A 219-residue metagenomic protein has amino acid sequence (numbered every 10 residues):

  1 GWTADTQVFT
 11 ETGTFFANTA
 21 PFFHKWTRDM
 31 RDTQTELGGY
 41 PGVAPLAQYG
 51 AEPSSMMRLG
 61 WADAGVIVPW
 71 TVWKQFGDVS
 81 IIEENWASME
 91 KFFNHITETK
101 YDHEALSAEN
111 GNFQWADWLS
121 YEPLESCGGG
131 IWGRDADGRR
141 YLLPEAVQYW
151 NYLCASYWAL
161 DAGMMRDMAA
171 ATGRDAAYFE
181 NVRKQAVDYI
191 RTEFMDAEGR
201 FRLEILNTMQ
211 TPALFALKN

Functional and structural regions predicted by a protein language model:
G1-V43, Q75-C154, T172-L214: Active-site acid/base region of carbohydrate-active enzymes
T27, A62, P69: Flexible, surface-exposed loop/gating regions in the mature catalytic domains of secreted/periplasmic hydrolases
V43-Y49: Short linear capping/connector segments at secondary-structure termini
G50-S54: Conserved, well-structured interaction surfaces
W73, A159, M165-R166, R183: Heptad-repeat amphipathic alpha-helical coiled-coil interaction surface used for oligomerization/assembly
